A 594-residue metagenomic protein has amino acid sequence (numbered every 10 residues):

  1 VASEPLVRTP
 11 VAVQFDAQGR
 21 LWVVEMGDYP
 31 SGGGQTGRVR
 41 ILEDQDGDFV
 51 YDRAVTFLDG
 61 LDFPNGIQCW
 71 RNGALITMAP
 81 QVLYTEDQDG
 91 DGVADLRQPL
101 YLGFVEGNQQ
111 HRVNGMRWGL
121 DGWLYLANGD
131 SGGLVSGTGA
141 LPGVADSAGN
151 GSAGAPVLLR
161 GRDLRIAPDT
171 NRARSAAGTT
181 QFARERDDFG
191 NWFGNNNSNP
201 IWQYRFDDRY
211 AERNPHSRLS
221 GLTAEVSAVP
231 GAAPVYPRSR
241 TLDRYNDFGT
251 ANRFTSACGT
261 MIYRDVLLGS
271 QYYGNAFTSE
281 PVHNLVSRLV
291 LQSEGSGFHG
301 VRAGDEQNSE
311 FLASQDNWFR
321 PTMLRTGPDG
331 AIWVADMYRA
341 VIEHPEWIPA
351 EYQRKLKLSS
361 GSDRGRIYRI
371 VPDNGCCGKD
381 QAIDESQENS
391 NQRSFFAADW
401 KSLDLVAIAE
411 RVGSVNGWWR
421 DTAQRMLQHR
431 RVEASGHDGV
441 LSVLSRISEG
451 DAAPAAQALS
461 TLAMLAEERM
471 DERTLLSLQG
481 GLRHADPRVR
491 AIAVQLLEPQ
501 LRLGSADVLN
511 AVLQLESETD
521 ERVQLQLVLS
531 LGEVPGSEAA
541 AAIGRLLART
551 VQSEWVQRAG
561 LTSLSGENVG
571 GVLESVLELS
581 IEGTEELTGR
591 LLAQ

Functional and structural regions predicted by a protein language model:
A2-I408, W418, R425-H429: Beta-propeller domains with acidic blade repeats across secreted/periplasmic ectodomains and cytosolic WD/CNH propellers
A335, K357-D363, I370-C376, D384 (+1 more regions): Long, ordered, helix-rich scaffold segments
